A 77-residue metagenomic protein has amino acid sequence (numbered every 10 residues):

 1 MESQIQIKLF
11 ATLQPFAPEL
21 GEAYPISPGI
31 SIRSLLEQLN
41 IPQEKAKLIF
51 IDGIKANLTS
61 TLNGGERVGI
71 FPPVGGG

Functional and structural regions predicted by a protein language model:
M1-G76: Ubiquitin-like/PB1-type beta-grasp interaction modules and other compact soluble beta-rich domains
